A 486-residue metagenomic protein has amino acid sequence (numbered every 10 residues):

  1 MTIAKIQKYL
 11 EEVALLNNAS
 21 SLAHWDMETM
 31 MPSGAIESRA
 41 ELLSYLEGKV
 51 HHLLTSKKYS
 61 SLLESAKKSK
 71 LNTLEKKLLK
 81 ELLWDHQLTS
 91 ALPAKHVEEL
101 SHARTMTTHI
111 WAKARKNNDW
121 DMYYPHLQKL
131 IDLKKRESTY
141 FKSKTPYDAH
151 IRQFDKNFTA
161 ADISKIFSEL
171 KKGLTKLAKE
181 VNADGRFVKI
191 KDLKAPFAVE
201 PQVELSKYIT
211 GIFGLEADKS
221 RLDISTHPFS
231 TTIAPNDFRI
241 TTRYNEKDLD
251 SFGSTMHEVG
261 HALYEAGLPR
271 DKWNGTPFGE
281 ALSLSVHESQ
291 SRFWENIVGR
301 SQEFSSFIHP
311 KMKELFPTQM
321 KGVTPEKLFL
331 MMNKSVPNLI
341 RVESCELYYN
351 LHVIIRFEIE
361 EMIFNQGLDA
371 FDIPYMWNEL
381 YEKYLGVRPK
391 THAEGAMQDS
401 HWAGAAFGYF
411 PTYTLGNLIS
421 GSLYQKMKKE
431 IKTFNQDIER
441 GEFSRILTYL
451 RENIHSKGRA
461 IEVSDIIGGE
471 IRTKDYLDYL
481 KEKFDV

Functional and structural regions predicted by a protein language model:
M1-F158, R459-V463, I471-V486: A well-structured
I6, K142, H257, S291 (+3 more regions): Divalent metal-coordination and catalytic microenvironments
S21, G34, S38, H52-T55 (+2 more regions): C-terminal, non-catalytic "cap/extension" segments appended to globular domains
S38, E99, H126, I166 (+13 more regions): Secondary-structure capping and boundary motifs in well-ordered enzyme cores
A103-D250, R459, G469-E470, Y476-L480 (+1 more regions): Contiguous, non-catalytic segments that form substrate-binding/exosite surfaces or channel walls
K142, E246-L268, E288-R292: Active-site recognition of the HExxH zinc-binding catalytic motif
F167, K171-L174, V199-V203, I209 (+3 more regions): All-alpha helical catalytic cores of prenyl diphosphate-utilizing isoprenoid enzymes
G279-K321: Post-HExxH zinc-binding segment in Zn-dependent metallohydrolases
